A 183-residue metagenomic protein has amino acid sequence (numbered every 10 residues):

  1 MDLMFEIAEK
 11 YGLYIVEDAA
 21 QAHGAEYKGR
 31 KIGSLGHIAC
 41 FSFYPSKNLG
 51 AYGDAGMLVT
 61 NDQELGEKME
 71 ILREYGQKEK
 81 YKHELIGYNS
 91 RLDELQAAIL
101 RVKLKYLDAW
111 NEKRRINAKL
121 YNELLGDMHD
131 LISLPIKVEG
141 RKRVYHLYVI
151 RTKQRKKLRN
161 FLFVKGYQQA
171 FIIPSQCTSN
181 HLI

Functional and structural regions predicted by a protein language model:
M1-L3, K10, Y14, E26 (+1 more regions): PLP-dependent aminotransferase class I/II
I7, K31-L35, L58: Short, hinge-like loop/turn segments at secondary-structure boundaries
G12, E17-G50, E79-E84: Conserved active-site segment immediately N-terminal to the catalytic lysine that forms the internal aldimine
A20-Q21, Y44, D54, E70-E74 (+1 more regions): Histidine-centered beta-alpha loop that forms part of the nucleotide-sugar donor binding/catalytic region in diverse
I38, A55, K68: Short acidic donor-binding loop at the edge of a beta-strand
C40, M57, L147-V149: Short aromatic/hydrophobic contact patches that present stacked aromatics for nucleic-acid/ligand binding
A51-A55, L100: Adenylate-forming
